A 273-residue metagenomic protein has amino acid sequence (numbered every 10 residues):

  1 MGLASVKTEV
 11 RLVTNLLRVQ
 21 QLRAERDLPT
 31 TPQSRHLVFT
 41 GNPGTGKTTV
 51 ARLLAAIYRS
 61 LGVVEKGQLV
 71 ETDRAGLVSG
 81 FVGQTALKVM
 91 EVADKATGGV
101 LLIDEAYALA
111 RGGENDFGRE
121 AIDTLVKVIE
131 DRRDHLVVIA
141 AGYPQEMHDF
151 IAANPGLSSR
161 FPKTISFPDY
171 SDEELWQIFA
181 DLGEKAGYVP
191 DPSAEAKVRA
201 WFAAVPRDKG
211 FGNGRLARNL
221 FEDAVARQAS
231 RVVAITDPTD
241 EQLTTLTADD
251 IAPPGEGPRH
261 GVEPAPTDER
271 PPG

Functional and structural regions predicted by a protein language model:
M1-R35: Pre-Walker A (pre-P-loop) alpha-helix and adjacent loop at the N terminus of AAA/AAA+ ATPase modules, a conserved
A4, A229-G273: C-terminal engagement/docking regions of AAA+ P-loop ATPases
A4-K7, P206-V233: The conserved phosphate-sensing helix
L28-G67, E91-D94, F161: Walker A/P-loop
L61-K66, E146-A152, S158, F167-F211 (+1 more regions): Conserved C-terminal "switch" segment of AAA+ ATPases
K66-A96: Short glycine-rich substrate-engagement loop in P-loop NTPases that contacts/grips substrate
R74-T85, A108-R119, T164-S166: Flexible beta-alpha connector loops of hexameric P-loop NTPases
Y107-I139, Y143-S158: Conserved catalytic/switch belt of AAA+ P-loop NTPases
